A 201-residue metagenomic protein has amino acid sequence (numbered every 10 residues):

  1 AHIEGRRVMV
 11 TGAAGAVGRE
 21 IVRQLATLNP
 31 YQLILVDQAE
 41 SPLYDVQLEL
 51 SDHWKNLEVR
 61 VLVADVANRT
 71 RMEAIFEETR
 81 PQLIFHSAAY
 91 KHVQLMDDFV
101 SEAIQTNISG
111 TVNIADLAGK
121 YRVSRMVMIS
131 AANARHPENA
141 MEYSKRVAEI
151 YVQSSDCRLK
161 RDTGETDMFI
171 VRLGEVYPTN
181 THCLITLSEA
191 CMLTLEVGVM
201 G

Functional and structural regions predicted by a protein language model:
A1-R80: N-terminal Rossmann/SDR dinucleotide-binding element
G15, T70, V112, R146 (+3 more regions): Feature representing long, continuous alpha-helical segments
D45-V59, L83, Y121, S144-R146 (+1 more regions): Short acidic, glycine/proline-enriched helix-loop-strand junctions
S51-W54, D156-T163, G201: Alpha-helix termini
A67, A134, V176-P178: Conserved sequence/active-site signature of Rossmann-fold short-chain dehydrogenase/reductase
R80, H86, Y90-R146, S154 (+1 more regions): Conserved Rossmann-fold NAD(P)-dependent oxidoreductase catalytic core, especially the SDR/UDP-sugar
R125, V152-P178, H182: Conserved beta-loop-beta element that borders a ligand/cofactor-binding pocket
T181-G201: Alpha-helical substrate-binding/gating segment
